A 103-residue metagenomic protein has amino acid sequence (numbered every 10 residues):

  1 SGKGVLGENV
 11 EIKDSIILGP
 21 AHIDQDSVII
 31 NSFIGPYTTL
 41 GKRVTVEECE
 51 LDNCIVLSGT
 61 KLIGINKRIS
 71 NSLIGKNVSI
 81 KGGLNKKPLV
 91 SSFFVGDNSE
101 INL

Functional and structural regions predicted by a protein language model:
S1-L103: Left-handed beta-helix
